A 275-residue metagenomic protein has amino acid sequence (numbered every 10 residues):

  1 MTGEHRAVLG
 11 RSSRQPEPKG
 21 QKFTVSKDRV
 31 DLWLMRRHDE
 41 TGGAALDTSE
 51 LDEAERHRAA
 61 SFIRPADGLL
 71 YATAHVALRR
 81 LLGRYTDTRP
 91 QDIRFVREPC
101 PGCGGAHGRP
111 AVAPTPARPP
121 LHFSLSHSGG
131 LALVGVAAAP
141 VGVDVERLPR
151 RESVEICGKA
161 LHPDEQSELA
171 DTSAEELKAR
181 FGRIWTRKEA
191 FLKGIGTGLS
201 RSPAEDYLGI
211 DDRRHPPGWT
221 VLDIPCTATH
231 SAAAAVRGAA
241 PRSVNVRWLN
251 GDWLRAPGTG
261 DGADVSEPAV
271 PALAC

Functional and structural regions predicted by a protein language model:
M1-C275: Core catalytic alpha/beta fold that binds nucleotide/phospho-ligands
